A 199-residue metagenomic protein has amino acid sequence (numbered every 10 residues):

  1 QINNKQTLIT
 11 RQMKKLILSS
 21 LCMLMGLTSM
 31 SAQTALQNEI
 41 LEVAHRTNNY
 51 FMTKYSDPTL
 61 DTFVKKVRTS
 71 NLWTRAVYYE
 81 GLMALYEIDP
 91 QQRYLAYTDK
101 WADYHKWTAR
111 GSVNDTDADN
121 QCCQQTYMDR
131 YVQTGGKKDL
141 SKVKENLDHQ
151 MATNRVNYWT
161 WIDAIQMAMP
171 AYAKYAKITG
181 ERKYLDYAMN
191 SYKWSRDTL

Functional and structural regions predicted by a protein language model:
Q1-A35: Bacterial Sec-dependent N-terminal signal peptides
Q33-W101, Q133-E145, R182: Low-complexity, Ser/Thr/Pro/Gly-enriched N-terminal "stalk/linker" regions
M52-T53, D103-W107, A152, R196-D197: Amphipathic alpha-helical segments of tetratricopeptide repeats
S70-E87, T116-Y131, W161-K177: Well-ordered alpha-helical segments within folded domains of soluble proteins
D89-M128: Mid-chain, structured segments of secreted extracytoplasmic proteins
D139-P170: Asp-box/WD-like beta-propeller blade repeats and closely related beta-sheet repeat scaffolds
I162-Q166, A173-L199: Extended ligand-binding clefts on enzyme/binding-domain cores
